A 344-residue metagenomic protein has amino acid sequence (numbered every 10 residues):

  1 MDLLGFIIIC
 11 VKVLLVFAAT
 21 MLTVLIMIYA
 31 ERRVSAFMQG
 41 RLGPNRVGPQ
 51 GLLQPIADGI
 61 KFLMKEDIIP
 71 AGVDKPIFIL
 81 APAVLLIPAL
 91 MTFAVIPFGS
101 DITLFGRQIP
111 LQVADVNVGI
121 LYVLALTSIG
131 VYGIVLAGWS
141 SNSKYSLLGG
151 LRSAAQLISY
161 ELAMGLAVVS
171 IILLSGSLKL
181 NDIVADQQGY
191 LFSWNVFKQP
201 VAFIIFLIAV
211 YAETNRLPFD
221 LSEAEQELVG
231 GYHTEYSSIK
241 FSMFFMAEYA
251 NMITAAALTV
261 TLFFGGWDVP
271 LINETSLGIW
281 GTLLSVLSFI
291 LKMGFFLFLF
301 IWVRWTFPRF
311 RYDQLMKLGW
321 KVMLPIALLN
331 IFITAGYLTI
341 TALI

Functional and structural regions predicted by a protein language model:
M1-I344: Selective transmembrane helix interface/packing segments
